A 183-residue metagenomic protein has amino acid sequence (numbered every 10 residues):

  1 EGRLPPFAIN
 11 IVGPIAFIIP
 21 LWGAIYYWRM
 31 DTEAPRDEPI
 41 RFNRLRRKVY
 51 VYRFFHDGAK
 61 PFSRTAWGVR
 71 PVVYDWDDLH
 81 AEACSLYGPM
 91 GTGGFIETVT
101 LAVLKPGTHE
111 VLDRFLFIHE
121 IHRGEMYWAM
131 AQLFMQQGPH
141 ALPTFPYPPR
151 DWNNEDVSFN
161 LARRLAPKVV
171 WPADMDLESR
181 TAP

Functional and structural regions predicted by a protein language model:
E1-D37, N160-P183: Alpha-helical transmembrane spans
D37-P39, R46, T98: Extracellular structured ligand-interaction cores
R41-H56: Membrane-cytosol interface motif
V49-V51, E97-K105: Short polybasic amphipathic segments
H56-D57, L86-Y87, L116-I121: Short, solvent-exposed aromatic-acidic interface loops
K60-G88: Phosphoinositide-dependent membrane-docking surfaces
S85-E97: Short acidic, Gly/Pro-enriched loop/turn segments at secondary-structure junctions
A102-P183: Terminal and domain-flanking low-complexity segments
